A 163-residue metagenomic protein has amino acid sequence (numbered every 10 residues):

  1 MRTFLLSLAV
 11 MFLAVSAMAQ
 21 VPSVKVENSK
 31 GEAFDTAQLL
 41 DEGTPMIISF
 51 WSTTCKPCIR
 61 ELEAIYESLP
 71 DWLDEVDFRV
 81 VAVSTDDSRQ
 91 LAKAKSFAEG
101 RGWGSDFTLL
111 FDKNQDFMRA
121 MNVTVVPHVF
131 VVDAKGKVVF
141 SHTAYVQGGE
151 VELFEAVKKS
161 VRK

Functional and structural regions predicted by a protein language model:
M1-L5: Positively charged n-region of N-terminal signal peptides that target proteins for export
S7-S16: Bacterial N-terminal signal peptides
K25-M46: A short beta-strand-turn-helix
G43-M46, W51-T54, D87, V125: Short pre-active-site segment immediately N-terminal to redox-active cysteine/selenocysteine motifs in thiol-based
F50-A64: Conserved redox-active cysteine motifs that mediate thiol-disulfide chemistry, especially di-cysteine Cys-X(1-2)-Cys
R60-R101, D116-R119: Structural microenvironment flanking redox-active thiols in thiol-disulfide oxidoreductases
F97-V132: Short, internal strand/loop/helix patches that form the active-site neighborhood or redox-interaction surface
V131-K163: Thiol-/selenol-based redox modules, centered on thioredoxin-like and closely related oxidoreductase domains
